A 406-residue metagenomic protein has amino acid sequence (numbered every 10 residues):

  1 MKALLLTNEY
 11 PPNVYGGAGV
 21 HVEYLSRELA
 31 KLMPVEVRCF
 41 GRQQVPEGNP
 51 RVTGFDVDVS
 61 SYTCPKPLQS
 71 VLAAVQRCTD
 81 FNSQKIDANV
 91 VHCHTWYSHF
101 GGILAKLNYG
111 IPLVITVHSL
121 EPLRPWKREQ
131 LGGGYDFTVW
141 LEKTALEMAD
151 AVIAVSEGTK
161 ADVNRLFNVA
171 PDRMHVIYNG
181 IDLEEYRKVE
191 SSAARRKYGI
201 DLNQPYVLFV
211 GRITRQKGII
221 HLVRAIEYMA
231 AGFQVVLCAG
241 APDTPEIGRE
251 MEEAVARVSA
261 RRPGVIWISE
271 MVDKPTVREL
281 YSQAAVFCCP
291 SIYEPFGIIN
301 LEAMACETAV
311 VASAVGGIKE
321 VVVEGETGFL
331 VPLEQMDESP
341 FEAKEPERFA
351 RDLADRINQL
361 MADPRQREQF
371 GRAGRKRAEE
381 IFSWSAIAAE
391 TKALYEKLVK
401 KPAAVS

Functional and structural regions predicted by a protein language model:
M1-V45, A403-S406: N-terminal subdomain of nucleotide-sugar transferases
P112, L123-T144: Nucleotide-sugar donor phosphate/pyrophosphate-binding loop at the beta->alpha transition of glycosyltransferases
G158, G180: Carbohydrate-associated surface elements
I181, Q234-E253, I266: Glycosyltransferase donor-sugar binding loop
G248-M271, P275: Nucleotide-activated donor-binding/catalytic signature segment of Leloir-type glycosyltransferases, i.e., the conserved
E279-A284: Short alpha-helical donor nucleotide-sugar binding micro-motif in glycosyltransferases
V286, A309-A312, V322, F329-L330: Short hydrophobic beta-strand element within catalytic cores of glycosyltransferases and related nucleotide-activated
I292: Aromatic "clamp/platform" in nucleotide-sugar-dependent glycosyltransferases that forms part of the donor/acceptor
